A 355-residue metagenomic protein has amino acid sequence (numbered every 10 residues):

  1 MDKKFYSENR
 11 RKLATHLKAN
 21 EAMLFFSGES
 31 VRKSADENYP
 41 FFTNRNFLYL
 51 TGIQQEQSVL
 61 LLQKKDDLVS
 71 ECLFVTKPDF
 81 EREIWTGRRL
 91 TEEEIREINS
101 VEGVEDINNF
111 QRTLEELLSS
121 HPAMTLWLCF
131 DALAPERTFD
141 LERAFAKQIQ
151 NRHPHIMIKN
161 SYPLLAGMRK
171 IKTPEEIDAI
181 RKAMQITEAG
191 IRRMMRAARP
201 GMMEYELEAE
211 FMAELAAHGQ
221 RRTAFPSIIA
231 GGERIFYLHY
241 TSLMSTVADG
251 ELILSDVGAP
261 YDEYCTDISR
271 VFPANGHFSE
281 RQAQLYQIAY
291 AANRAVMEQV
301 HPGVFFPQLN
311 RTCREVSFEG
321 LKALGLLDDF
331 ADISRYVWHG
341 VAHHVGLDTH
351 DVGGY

Functional and structural regions predicted by a protein language model:
M1-Y355: Active-site neighborhoods and metal-handling regions in enzymes and metal-associated proteins
